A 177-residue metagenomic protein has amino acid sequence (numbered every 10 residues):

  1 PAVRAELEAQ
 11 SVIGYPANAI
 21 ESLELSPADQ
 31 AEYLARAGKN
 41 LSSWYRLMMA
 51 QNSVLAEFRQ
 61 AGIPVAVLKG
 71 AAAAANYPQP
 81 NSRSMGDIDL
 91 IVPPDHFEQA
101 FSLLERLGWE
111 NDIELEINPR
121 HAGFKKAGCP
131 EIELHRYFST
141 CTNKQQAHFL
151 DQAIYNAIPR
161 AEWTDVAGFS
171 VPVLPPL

Functional and structural regions predicted by a protein language model:
P1-G86, V92-L177: Conserved NTP-donor binding/palm subdomain of two-metal-ion nucleotidyltransferases/polymerases, i.e., the charged
